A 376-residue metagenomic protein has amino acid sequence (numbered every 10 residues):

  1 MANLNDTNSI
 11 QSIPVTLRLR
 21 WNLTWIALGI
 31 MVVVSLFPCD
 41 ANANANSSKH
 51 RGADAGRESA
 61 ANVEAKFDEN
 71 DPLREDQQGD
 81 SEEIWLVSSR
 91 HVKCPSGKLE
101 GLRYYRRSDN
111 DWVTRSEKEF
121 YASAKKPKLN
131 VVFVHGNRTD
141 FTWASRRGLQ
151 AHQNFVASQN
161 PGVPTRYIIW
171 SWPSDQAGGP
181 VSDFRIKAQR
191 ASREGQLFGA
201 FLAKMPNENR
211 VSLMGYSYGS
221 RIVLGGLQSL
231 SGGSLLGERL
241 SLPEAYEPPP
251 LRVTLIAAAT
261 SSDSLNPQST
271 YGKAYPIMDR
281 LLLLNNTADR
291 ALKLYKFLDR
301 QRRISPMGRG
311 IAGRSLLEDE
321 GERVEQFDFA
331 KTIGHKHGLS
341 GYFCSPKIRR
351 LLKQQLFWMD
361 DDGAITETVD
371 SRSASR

Functional and structural regions predicted by a protein language model:
M1-L19: N-terminal secretory signal peptides that target proteins for export/translocation
I26-S35: Bacterial N-terminal signal peptides
A41-A45: Boundary at the C-terminal end of the N-terminal hydrophobic targeting segment
H50-G52, G56-A124, N137-T139, S145 (+3 more regions): Lipolytic serine-hydrolase domain surface
K128-L129: Alpha/beta-hydrolase fold active-site loops
V132-G136: The conserved beta1-alpha1 loop
G215, G219, V223: Gly/Ala-rich beta-loop-alpha elbow adjacent to hydrolase catalytic centers
